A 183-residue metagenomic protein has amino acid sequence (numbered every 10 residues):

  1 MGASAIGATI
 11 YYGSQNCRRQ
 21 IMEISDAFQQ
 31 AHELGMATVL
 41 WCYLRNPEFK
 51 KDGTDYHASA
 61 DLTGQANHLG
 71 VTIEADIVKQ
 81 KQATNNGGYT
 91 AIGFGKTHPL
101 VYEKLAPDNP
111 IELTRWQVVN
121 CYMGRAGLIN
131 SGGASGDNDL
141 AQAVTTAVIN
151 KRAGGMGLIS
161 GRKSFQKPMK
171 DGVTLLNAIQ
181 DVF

Functional and structural regions predicted by a protein language model:
M1-L128, D137, A141-M156, D181: Alpha/beta enzyme core
I129-A134, S160-K163: Glycine-rich beta-strand-to-loop/alpha-helix junction loops that act as flexible
A153-G154, F165-F183: C-terminal helical cap(s) of enzyme catalytic domains, especially alpha/beta-barrels
